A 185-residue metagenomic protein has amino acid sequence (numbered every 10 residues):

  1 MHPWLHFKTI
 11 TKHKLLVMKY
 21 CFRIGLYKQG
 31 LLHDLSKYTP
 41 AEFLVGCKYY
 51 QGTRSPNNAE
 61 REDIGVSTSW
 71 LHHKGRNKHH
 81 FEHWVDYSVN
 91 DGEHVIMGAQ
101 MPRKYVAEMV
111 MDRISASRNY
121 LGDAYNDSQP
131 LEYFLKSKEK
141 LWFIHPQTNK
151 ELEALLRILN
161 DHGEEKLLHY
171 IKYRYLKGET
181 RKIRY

Functional and structural regions predicted by a protein language model:
M1-Y185: Metal-dependent phosphohydrolase cores
